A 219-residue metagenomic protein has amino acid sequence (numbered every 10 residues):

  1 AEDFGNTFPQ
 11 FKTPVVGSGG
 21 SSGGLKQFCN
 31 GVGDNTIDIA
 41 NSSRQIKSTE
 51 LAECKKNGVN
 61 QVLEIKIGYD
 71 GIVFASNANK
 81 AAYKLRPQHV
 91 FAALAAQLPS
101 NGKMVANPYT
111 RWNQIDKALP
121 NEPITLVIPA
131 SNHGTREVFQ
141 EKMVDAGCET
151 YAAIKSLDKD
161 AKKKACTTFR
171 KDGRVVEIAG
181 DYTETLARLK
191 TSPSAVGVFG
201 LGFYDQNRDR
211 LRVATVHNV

Functional and structural regions predicted by a protein language model:
A1-V219: Flexible loop/hinge segments at secondary-structure junctions
